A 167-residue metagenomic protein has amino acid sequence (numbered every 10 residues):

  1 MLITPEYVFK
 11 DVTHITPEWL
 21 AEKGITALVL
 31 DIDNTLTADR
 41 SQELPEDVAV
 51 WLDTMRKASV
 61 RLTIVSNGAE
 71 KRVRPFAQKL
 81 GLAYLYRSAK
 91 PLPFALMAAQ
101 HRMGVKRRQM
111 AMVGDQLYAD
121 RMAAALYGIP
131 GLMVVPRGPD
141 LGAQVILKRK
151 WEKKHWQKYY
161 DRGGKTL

Functional and structural regions predicted by a protein language model:
M1-L30, T37, S41-Q42, E46-M112 (+1 more regions): Asp-based, Mg2+/Mn2+-dependent phosphohydrolase catalytic module
